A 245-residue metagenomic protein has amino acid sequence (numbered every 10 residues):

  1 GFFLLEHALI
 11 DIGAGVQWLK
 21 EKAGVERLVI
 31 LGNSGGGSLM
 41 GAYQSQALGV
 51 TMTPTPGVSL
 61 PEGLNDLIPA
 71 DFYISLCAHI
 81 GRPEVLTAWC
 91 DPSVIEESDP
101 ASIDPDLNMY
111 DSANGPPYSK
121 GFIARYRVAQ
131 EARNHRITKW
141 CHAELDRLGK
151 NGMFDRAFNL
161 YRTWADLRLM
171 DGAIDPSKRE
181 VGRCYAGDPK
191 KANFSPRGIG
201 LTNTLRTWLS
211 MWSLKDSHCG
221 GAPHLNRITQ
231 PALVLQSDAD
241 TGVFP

Functional and structural regions predicted by a protein language model:
G1-V29: Catalytic nucleophile-loop/oxyanion-hole region of alpha/beta-hydrolase and closely related hydrolase-like folds
L31-G41: Gly/Ala-rich beta-loop-alpha elbow adjacent to hydrolase catalytic centers
A42-D71, G81: Conserved hydrolase catalytic core segment
S59-P61, W89, L205-H224, V243: Active-site nucleophile elbow and catalytic-triad environment of alpha/beta-hydrolase enzymes
E62-C184: Alpha/beta-hydrolase-fold enzymes
E84-V85, T241-P245: Conserved alpha/beta-hydrolase "acid-adjacent" motif
I228, V234-Q236: Short beta-strand/loop motif that positions the catalytic acidic residue of the alpha/beta-hydrolase fold
